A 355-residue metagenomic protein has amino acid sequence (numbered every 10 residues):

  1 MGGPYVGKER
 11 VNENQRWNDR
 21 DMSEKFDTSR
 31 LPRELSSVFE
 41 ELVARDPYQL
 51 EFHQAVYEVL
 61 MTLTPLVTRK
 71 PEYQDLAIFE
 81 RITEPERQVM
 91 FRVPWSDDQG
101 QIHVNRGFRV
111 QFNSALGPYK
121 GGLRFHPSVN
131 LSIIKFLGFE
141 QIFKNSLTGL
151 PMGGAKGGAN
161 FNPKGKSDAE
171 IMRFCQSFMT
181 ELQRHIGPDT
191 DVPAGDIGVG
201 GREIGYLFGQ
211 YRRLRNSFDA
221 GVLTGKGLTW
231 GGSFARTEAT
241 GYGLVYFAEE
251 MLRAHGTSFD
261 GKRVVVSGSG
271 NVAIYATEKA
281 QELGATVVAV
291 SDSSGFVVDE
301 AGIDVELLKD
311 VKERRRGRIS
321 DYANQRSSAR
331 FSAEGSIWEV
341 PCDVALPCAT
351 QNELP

Functional and structural regions predicted by a protein language model:
V6-E13, D19-D21: Acidic, Ala/Val/Gly-enriched low-complexity intrinsically disordered segments
R16-F234: N-terminal ligand-binding/catalytic initiation module
F108-R109, G158, T190-D191, A220 (+4 more regions): Structural motif
E181, H185, I274, C348-A349 (+1 more regions): Transmembrane alpha-helical segments of multi-pass membrane transport proteins and ion-pumping complexes
G227, G232-W338: Glycine-rich phosphate/diphosphate-binding loop of Rossmann-like nucleotide-binding domains
E334-P355: Long hydrophobic segments that form regular secondary structure
